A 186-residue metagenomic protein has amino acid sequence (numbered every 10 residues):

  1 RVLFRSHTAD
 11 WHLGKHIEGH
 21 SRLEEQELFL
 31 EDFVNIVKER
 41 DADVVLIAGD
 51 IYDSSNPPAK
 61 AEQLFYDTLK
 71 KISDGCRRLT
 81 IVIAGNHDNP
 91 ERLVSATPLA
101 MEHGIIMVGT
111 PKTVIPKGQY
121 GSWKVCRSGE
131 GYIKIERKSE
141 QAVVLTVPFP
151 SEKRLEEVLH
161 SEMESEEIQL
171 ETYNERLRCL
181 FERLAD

Functional and structural regions predicted by a protein language model:
R1-K70, D74-R77: N-terminal active-site segment of His-dependent metallophosphoesterases
A48-D50, I83-N86: Glycine-rich beta-strand-to-loop/alpha-helix junction loops that act as flexible
P57, T80, P148-P150: Proline-rich low-complexity regions
D88-D186: His/Asp/Glu-rich metal-coordinating catalytic cores of metallo-dependent phosphodiesterases/hydrolases acting on
